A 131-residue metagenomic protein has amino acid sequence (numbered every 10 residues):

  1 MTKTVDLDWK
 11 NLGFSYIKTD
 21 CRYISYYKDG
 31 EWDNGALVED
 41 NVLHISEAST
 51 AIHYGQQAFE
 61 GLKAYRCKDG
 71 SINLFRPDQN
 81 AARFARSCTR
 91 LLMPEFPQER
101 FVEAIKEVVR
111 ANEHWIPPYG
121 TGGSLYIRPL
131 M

Functional and structural regions predicted by a protein language model:
M1-M131: Conserved alpha/beta cores of soluble small-molecule-handling proteins
